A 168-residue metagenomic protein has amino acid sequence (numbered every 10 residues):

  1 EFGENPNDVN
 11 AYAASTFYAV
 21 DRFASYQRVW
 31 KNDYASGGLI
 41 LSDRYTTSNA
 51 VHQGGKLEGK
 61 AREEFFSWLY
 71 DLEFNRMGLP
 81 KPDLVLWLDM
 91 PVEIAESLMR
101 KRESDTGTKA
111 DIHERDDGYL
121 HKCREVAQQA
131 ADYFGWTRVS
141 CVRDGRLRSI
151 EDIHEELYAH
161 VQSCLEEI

Functional and structural regions predicted by a protein language model:
E1-D71, N75-M77: ATP-dependent small-molecule kinase phosphotransfer cores that center on conserved nucleotide phosphate-binding segments
E4, S15-T16, K81, H113 (+1 more regions): Residues at structural and domain junctions
G37-G38, P82, Y133-W136: A generic structural signal for alpha->beta connector loops
L41, L84-L86, T137-V139: Hydrophobic/aromatic beta-strand patches that form the interior of the parallel beta-sheet core in alpha/beta enzyme
T47-E125: A glycine- and Lys/Arg-enriched "phosphate-lid" helix/loop adjacent to the NTP-binding pocket of small-molecule kinases
E93-I168: NTP-dependent small-molecule kinase module
